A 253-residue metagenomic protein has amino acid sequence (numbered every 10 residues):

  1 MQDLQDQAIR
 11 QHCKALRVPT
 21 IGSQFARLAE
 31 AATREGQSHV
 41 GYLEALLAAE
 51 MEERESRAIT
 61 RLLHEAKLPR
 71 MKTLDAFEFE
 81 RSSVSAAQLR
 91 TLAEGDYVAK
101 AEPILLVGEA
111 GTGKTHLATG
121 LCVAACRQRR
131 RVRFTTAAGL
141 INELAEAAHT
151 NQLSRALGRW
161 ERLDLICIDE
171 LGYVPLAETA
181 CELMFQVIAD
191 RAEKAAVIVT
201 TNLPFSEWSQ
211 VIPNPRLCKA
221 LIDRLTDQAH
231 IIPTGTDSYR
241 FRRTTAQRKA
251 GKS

Functional and structural regions predicted by a protein language model:
M1-Q11, Q247-S253: Intrinsically disordered, low-complexity and often Lys/Arg-enriched segments
L4, A8, L16, T20 (+14 more regions): Charged, alpha-helix-enriched surfaces in structured cytosolic catalytic cores of large nucleotide-utilizing machines
A8-Q11, R27-A31, E102-P103, V107 (+1 more regions): Short hinge/gating elements
R10, K14, V18-P69: Interdomain "pre-motor" coupling segment immediately N-terminal to P-loop NTPase/helicase cores
E44-P103, F241-G251: AAA+ P-loop ATPase motor domain of ring mechanoenzymes
V84-R162: Conserved P-loop
R131-T135, G139-L165, L171-S253: Replace "adjacent to P-loop NTPase cores in ATP/GTP-dependent enzymes" with "adjacent to NTP-binding cores
